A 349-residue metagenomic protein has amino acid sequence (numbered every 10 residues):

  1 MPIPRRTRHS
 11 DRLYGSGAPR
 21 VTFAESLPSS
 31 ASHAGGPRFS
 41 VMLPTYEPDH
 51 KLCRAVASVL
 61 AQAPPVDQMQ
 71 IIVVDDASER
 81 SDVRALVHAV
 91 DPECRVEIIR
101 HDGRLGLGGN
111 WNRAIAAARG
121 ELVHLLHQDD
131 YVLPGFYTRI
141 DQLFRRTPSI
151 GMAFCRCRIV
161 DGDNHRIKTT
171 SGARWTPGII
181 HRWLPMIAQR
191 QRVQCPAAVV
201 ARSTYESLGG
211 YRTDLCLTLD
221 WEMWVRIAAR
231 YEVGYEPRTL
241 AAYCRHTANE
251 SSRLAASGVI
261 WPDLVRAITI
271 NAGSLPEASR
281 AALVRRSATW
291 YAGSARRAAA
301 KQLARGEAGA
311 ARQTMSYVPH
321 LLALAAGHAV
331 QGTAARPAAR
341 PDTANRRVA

Functional and structural regions predicted by a protein language model:
P2-G36, E222, A229, R245-A349: C-terminal subregions of glycosyltransferases and related glycan-biosynthesis enzymes
V41, L133, C155, T169 (+1 more regions): Conserved nucleotide-sugar donor-binding catalytic segment
A57-Q68: Short, acidic, metal-binding catalytic loop of nucleotide-sugar glycosyltransferases
Q68-A77, E97-H101: Short beta-strand/loop segment that forms part of the nucleotide-sugar
D75-L86, G103: A conserved acidic beta->alpha catalytic loop
H101-A118: Glycine-rich, basic loop-to-helix element that forms the pyrophosphate-binding segment of sugar-nucleotide handling
V123: Short aromatic/hydrophobic "clamp" motif used to bind/position activated sugar donors
G135-K168: Conserved donor NDP-sugar-binding/catalytic core segment of glycosyltransferases
